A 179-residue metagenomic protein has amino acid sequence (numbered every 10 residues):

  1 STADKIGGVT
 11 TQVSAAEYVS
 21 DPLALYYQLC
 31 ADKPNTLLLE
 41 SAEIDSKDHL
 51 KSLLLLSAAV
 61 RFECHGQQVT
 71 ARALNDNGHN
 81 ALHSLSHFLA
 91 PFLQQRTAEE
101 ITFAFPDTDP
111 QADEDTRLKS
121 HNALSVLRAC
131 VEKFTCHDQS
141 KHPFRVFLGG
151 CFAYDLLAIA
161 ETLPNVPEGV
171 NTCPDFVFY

Functional and structural regions predicted by a protein language model:
S1-Y179: Signature of the chorismate-utilizing enzyme
